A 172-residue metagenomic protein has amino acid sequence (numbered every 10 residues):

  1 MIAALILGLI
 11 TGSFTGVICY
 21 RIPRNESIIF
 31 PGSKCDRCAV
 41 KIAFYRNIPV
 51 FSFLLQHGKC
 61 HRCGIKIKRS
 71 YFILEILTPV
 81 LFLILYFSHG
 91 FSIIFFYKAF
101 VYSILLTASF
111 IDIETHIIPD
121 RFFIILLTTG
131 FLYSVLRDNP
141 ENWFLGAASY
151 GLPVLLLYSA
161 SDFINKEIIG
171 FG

Functional and structural regions predicted by a protein language model:
M1-P23: Long, highly hydrophobic alpha-helical transmembrane signal-anchor segments
I6, I10, F14, I76-I84 (+3 more regions): Hydrophobic, lipid-facing residues on alpha-helical transmembrane segments of integral membrane proteins
T15-Y71: Membrane-proximal soluble regions of multi-pass membrane proteins
L55-G58, L77-L85, S103-L106, L126-L132: Hydrophobic, membrane-inserted alpha-helices
R69-T78, F95-K98, E167: Hydrophobic alpha-helical transmembrane segments and immediately flanking/interface helices in integral membrane
Y86-Y97: Transmembrane helix-loop-helix
F95, F100-G172: Functional transmembrane core segments of multi-pass inner-membrane proteins
